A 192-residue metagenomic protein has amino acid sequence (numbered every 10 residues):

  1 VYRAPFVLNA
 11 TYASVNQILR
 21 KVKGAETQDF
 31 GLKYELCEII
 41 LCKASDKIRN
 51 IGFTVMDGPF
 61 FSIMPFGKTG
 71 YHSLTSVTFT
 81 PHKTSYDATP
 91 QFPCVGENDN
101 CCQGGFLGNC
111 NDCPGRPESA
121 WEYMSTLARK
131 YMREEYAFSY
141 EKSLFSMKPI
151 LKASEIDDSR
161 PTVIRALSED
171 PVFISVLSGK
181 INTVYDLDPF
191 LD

Functional and structural regions predicted by a protein language model:
V1: A conserved short coil-to-beta-strand element within the FAD-binding core of flavoproteins
A4-M56, F66-Y71, C94: Central helical "cap/lid" subdomain
T11-S14, V55-G58, P117-L127: Mid-domain beta-loop-alpha active-site segment that forms a flexible, acidic cofactor/metal-binding surface
A13-V15, K68, F79-P81, K180-N182: Short, solvent-exposed loop/turn segments at secondary-structure junctions
I18-R20, T84, D186: Short glycine-/acidic-enriched loop or helix-start segments at secondary-structure transitions that form or flank
S62, Y71-T75: A conserved active-site cap/scaffold subdomain adjacent to cofactor or substrate pockets
T69-Y71, P81-K148: Flavin-binding catalytic cores
E122-D192: C-terminal catalytic lobe of FAD-dependent flavoproteins
